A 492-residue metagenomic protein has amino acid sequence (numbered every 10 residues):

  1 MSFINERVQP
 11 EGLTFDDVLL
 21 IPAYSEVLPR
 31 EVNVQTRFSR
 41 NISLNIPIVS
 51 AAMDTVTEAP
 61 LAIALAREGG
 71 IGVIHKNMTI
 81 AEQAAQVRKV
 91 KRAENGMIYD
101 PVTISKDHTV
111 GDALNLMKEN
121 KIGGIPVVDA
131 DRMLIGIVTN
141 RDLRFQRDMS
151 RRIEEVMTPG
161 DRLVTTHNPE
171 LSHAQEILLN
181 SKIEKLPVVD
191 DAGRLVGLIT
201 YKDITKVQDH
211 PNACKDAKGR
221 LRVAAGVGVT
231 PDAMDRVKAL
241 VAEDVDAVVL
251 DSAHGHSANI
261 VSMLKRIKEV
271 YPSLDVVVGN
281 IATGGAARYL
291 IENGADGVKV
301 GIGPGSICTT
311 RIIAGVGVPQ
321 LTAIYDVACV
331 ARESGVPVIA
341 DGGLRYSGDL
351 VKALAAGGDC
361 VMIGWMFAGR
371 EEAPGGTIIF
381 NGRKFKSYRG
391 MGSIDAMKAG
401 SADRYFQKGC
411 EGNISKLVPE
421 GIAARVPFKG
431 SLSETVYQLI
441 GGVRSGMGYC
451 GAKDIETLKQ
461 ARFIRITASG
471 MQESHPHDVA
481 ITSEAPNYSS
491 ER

Functional and structural regions predicted by a protein language model:
M1-Y24, I104-S105, E176, G226 (+2 more regions): Alpha/beta catalytic cores of nucleotide-metabolism and tRNA/nucleoside-modifying enzymes
L28-L44, A51-M53, E82-I122, V127-D129 (+5 more regions): Bateman/CBS regulatory modules and CBS-like beta-alpha motifs in cytosolic regions of diverse proteins
R30, T79-R88, Q146-S150, R194-C214 (+5 more regions): Active-site-adjacent beta->alpha loops and helix N-cap segments on the catalytic face of soluble alpha/beta enzymes
S43-S50, M97-P101, D216-G226, I267-A282 (+2 more regions): Short beta-strand/loop segments at the ligand-binding rim of alpha/beta enzyme cores
P60-I63, M234-E243, A282-V300, A340 (+1 more regions): Catalytic cores of alpha/beta
R67-E82, D191, V245-S257, D296-A314 (+1 more regions): Glycine-rich phosphate-binding active-site loops on the catalytic face of alpha/beta enzymes
V73-N77, T103-I104, G124-P126, V164-T166 (+6 more regions): Catalytic beta/alpha-barrel core
K76-K91, V127, D131-R147, V188-T205 (+2 more regions): Terminal amphipathic helices with adjacent charged low-complexity linkers/tails
